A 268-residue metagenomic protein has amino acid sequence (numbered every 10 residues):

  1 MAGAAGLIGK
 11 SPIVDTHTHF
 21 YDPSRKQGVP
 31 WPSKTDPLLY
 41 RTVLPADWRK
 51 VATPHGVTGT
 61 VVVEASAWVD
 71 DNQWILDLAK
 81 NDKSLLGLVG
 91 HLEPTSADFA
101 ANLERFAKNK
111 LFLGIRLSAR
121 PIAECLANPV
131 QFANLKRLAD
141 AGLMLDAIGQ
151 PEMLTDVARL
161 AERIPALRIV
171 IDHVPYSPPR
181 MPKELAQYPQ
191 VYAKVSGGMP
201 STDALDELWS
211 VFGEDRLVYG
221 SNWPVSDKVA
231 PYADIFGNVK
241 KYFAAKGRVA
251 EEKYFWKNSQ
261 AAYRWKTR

Functional and structural regions predicted by a protein language model:
M1-T16, R41-G59, E207, G213-V218 (+1 more regions): Mid-to-C-terminal alpha-helical segments outside catalytic/metal-binding sites
G3-R137, A141, P179-R180: Mid-domain alpha/beta scaffold segments of enzyme catalytic cores
T18, A65, A119, V174 (+2 more regions): Active-site metal-binding loops of divalent metal-dependent hydrolases
F20-D22, Y176, P200, V225 (+1 more regions): Active-site micro-motifs of SAM-dependent methyltransferase domains
R49, L76-D77, E104, A158-R159 (+4 more regions): Active-site phosphate/pyrophosphate- and oxyanion-stabilizing loops and adjacent acidic/basic residues in soluble
A52, A79, A107, A161-E162 (+3 more regions): N-terminal cationic-hydrophobic initiation segments that often serve targeting/anchoring roles
V69-D70, A97, E152-T155, D234: Short alpha-helical
L113, A127-V218, V229, T267: Catalytic pocket-lining loop regions of alpha/beta-barrel enzymes, especially the amidohydrolase/enolase/GH5 lineages
